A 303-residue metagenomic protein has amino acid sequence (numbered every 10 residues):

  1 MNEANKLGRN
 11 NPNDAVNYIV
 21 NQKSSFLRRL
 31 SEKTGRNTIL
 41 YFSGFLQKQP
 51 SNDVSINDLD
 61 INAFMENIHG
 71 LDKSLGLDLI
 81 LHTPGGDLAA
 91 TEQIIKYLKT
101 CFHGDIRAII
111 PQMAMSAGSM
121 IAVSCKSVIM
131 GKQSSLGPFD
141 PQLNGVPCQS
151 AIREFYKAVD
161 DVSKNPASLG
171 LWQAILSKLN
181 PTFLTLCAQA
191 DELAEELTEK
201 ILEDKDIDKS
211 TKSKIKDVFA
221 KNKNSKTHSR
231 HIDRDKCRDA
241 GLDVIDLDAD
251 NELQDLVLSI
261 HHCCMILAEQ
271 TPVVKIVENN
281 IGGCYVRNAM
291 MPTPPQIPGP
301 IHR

Functional and structural regions predicted by a protein language model:
M1-M113, S119-R303: Terminal-region recognition feature
